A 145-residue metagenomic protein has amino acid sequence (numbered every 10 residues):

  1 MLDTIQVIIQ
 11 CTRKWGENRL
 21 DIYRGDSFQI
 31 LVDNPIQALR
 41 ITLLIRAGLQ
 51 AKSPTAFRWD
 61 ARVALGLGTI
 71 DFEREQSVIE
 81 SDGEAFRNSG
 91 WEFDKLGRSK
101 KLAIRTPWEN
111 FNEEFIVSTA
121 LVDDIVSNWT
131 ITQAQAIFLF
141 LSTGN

Functional and structural regions predicted by a protein language model:
M1-N145: Regulatory and interdomain segments flanking nucleotide-handling catalytic cores in signaling/defense enzymes
